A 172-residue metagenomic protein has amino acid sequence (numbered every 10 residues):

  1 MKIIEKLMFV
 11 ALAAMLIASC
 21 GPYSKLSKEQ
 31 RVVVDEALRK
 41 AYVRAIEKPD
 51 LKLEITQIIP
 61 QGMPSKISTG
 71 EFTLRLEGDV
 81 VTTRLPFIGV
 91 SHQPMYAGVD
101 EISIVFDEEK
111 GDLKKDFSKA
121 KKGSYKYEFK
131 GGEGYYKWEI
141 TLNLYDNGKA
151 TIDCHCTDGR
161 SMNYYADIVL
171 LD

Functional and structural regions predicted by a protein language model:
M1-F9: Bacterial N-terminal signal peptides that target proteins for export
L16-S19: C-terminal motif of bacterial Sec signal peptides marking the signal peptidase cleavage site
G21-S24: Bacterial signal peptide processing site
S27-D35, L51-I55: Scaffold/interface architecture of coatomer-like assemblies
V43-I58: A short, Trp-centered hydrophobic/proline-enriched beta-strand micro-motif
I55-T69: N-terminal post-signal-peptidase region of extra-cytosolic proteins
S68-A120: Mid-length scaffold segments of soluble, non-membrane domains
F106-D172: Helix-rich interaction surfaces within compact, conserved domain-sized segments that mediate assembly or partner
